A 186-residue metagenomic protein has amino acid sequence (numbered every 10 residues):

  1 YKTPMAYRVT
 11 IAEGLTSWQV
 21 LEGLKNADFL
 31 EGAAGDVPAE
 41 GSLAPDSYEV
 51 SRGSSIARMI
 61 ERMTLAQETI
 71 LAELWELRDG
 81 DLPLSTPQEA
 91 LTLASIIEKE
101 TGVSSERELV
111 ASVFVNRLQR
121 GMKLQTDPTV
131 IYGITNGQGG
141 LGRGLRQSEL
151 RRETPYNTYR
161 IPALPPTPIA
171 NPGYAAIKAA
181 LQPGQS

Functional and structural regions predicted by a protein language model:
Y1-Y7, S17-K25: Membrane-embedded segments
T3-T10, A44-Y48: Short acidic, glycine/Ser/Thr-rich loop/turn "cap" segments at secondary-structure junctions
V9-I11, A33-A34: Short acidic, glycine/serine/threonine-rich helix-capping segments at coil-helix boundaries
A12-W18, G41: Acidic helix-start/capping segments at beta-turn-to-alpha-helix junctions
L21-G32, D36-S186: Bacterial extracytoplasmic/cell-wall-associated proteins, especially those involved in peptidoglycan
